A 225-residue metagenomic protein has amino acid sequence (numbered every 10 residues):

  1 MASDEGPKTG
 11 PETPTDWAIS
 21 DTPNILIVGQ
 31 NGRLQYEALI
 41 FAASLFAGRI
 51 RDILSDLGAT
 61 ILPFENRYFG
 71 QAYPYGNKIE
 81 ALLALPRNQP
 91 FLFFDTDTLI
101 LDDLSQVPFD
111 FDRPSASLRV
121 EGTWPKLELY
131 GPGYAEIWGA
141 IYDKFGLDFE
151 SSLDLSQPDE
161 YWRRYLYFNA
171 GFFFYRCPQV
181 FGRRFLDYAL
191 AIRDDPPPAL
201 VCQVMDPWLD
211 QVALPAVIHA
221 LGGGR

Functional and structural regions predicted by a protein language model:
M1-F69, P86-R87, M205: N-terminal anchoring/stem segment of glycosyltransferases
I27-Q30, D52-S55, F94-T96, D102 (+4 more regions): Short His-Asn-centered micro-motif
Q35-L39, Y75, I79, T98 (+2 more regions): Conserved glycosyltransferase catalytic-site signature
I50, D102-S105, F185: Short glycine-/acidic-enriched loop or helix-start segments at secondary-structure transitions that form or flank
E65-F94, L99-D102, Q106, A116-R119: A conserved donor-nucleotide-binding helix/loop in the catalytic core of Leloir-type glycosyltransferases
I100-A140: Conserved donor-nucleotide/metal-binding helix-loop-beta segment in metal-dependent transferases, i.e., the alpha-helix
D143-K144: A gly/proline- and charged-residue-enriched helix-loop-helix capping module
D148-R225: Catalytic core and acceptor-binding pocket of nucleotide-sugar-dependent glycosyltransferases
